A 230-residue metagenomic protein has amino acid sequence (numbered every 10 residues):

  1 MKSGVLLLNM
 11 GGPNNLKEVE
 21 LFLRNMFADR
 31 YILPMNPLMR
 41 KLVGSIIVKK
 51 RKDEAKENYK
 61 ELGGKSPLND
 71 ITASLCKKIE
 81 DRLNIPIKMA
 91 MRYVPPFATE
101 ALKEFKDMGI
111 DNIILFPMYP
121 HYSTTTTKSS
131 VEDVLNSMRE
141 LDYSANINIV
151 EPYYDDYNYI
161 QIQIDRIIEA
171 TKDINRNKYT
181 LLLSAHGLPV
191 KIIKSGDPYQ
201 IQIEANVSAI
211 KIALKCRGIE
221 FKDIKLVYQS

Functional and structural regions predicted by a protein language model:
M1-S230: Active-site-proximal alpha-helix that buttresses catalytic centers in soluble enzyme cores
